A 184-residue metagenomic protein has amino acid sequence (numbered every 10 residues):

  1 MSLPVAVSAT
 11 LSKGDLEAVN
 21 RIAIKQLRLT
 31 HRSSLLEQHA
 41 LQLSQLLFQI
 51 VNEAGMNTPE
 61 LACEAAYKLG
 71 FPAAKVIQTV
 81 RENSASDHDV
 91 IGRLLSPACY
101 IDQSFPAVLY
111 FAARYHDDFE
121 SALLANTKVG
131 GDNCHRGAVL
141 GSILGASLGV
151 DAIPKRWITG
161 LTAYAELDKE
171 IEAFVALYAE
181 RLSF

Functional and structural regions predicted by a protein language model:
M1-Y115, L123-V129, I143: Amphipathic alpha-helical interface segments
A6, G137-L148: Short, small-residue alpha-helix embedded
S12-A18, D117-A122, G149-L161: Phosphate-handling active-site elements
P106, Y110, E120-L124, G137-A138 (+4 more regions): A generic structural signal for well-ordered alpha-helical surface patches
C134: Conserved catalytic/binding loops enriched for acidic/polar residues
A146-F184: Conserved glycine-rich phosphate/nucleotide-binding loop and adjacent Mg2+-coordinating catalytic segment
